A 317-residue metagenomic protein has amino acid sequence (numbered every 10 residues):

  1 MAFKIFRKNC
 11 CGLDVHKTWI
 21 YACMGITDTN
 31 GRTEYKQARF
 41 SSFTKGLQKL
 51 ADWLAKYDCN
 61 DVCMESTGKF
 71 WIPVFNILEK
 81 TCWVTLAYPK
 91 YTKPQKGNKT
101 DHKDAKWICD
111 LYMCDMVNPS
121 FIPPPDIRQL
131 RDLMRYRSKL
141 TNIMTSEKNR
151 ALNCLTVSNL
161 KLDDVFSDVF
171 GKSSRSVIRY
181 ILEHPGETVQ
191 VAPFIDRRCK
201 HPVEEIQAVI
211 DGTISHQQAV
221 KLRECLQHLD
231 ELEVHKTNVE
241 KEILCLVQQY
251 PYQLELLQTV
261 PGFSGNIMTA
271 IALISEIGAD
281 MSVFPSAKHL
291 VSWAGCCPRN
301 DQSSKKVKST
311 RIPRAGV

Functional and structural regions predicted by a protein language model:
M1-V317: A detector of single, family-specific signature residues that are central to catalytic or substrate-handling motifs
